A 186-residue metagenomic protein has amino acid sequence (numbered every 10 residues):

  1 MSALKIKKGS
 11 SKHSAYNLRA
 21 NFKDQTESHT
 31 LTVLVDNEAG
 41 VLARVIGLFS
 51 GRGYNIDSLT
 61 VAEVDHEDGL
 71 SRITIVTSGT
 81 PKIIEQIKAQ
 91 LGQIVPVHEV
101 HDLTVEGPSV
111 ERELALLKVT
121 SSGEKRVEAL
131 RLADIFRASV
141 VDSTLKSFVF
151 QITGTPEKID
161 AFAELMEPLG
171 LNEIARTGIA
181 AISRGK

Functional and structural regions predicted by a protein language model:
M1-V105, S109-K186: Regulatory modules associated with amino-acid/nitrogen control
